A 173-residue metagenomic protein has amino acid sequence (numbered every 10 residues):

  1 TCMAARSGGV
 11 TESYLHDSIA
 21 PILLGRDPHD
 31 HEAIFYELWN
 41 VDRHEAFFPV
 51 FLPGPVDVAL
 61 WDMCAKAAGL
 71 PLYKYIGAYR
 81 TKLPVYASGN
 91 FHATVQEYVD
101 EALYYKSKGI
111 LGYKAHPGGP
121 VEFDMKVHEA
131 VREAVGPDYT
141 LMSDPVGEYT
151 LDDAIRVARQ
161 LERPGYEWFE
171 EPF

Functional and structural regions predicted by a protein language model:
C2-A67: Metal- or metallocofactor-binding catalytic centers and their adjacent structured scaffolds across diverse enzyme
S7, D27-D30, P71, T94 (+2 more regions): Helix N-cap and loop-to-helix transition residues
G25, G54, A65, G77-A78 (+3 more regions): Glycine-centered flexibility sites
H29-H31, L72-Y75, W168-P172: Flexible, glycine/charged-enriched surface loops at secondary-structure junctions
E32-F35, I76, V99, I155: Generic structural signal for individual residues within well-ordered alpha-helical segments across diverse proteins
D57-H92: Glycine-rich, aromatic-flanked loop segments that form ligand/cofactor-binding clefts across common enzyme folds
T81-F173: Metal-dependent enolase-superfamily TIM-barrel catalytic cores that perform enediolate-based chemistry
